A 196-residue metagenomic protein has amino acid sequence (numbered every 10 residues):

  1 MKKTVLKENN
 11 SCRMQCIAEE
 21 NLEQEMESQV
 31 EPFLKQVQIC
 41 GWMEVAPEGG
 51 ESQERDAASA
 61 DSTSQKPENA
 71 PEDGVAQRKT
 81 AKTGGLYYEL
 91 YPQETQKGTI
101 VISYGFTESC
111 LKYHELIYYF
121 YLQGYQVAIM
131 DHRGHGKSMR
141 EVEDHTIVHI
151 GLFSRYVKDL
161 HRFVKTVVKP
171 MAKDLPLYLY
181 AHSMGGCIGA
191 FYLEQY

Functional and structural regions predicted by a protein language model:
M1-E48, P71-R78, Y87-L90: An N-terminal hydrophobic leader/cap segment in hydrolases
T83-G84, P92-T99: Proline/glycine-enriched tight loop/beta-turn segments at coil->beta junctions that connect or precede beta-strands
G105-E108: Active-site glycine-rich loops that stabilize anionic/oxyanionic intermediates across multiple enzyme folds
F120-V142: Conserved alpha/beta-hydrolase
V148-V168: Alpha/beta-hydrolase active-site loop
A181-G185: Gly/Ala-rich beta-loop-alpha elbow adjacent to hydrolase catalytic centers
G186-Y196: Short glycine-enriched nucleophile-adjacent loop and the immediately C-terminal alpha-helix near the catalytic center
